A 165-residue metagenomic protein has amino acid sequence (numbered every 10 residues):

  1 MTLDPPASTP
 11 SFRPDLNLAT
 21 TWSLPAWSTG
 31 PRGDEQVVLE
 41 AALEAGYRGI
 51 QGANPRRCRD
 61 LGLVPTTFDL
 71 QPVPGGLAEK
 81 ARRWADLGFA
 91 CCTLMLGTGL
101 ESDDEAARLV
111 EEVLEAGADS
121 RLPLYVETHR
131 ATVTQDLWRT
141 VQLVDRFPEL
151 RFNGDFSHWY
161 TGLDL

Functional and structural regions predicted by a protein language model:
M1-F89: N-terminal pre-domain/capping segments
T20-W22, N54-R56, Q71-P72, L96-L100 (+2 more regions): Active-site-proximal loop/turn and secondary-structure-junction residues that shape catalytic pockets, frequently
P31-G33, R82, E105-E112, L137-V141 (+1 more regions): Charged helix-capping and loop-helix junction motifs
L43, C58-D60, V110-A118, V144-D145: Surface-exposed amphipathic alpha-helices with a cationic face
I50-Q51, C92, L124, F152: Hydrophobic residues within beta-strands of alpha/beta enzymes
G52-G62, G76-L77, L100-V113, V133-D136: Active-site-adjacent beta->alpha loops and helix N-cap segments on the catalytic face of soluble alpha/beta enzymes
K80-A106: Active-site gating/metal-coordination segments in enzymes
D119-L165: Acidic/histidine-rich catalytic cores of soluble enzymes
